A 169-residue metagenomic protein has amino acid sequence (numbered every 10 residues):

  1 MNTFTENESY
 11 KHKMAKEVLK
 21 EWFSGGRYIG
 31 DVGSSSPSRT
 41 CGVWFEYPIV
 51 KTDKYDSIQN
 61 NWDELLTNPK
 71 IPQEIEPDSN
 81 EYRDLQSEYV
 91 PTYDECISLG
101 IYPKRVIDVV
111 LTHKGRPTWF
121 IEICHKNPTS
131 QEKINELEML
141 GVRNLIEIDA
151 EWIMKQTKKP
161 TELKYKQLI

Functional and structural regions predicted by a protein language model:
M1-T3, H12, S79, L111 (+2 more regions): Aromatic-residue detector
M1-W22: N-terminal cysteine/histidine-rich coordination modules
N2, N7, N60-N61, N68 (+4 more regions): Detector for Asparagine
R27-F120: Active-site metal-binding core of divalent-cation-utilizing nuclease and nuclease-like domains
T92-Y93, Y102, N127, Q131-I134 (+2 more regions): Non-catalytic C-terminal interaction segments of nucleic acid-processing enzymes
